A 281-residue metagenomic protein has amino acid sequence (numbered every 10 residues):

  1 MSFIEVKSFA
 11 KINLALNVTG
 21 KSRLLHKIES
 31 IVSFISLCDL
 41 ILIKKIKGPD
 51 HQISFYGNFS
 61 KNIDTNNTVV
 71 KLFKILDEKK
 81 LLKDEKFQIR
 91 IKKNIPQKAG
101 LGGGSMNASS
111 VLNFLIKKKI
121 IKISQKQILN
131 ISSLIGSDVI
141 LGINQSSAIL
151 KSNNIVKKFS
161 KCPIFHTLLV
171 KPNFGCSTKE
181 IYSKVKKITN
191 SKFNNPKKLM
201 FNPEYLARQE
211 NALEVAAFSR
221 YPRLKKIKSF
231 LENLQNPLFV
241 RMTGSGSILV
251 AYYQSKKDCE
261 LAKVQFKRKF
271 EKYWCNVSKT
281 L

Functional and structural regions predicted by a protein language model:
M1-A99, I116-Q127, P163, K171: ATP-binding N-lobe of GHMP and related small-molecule kinases
F9, K86, Q145, M242-S247: Short Gly/Ser/Thr- and Asp/Glu-enriched loop/turn motifs at secondary-structure junctions
L16, D39-I43, D138-G142, A148 (+1 more regions): Short beta-strand scaffold segments in enzyme catalytic cores
S30-V32, L129, V139, I155-S160: A generic local secondary-structure boundary/capping motif
V32-I35, S132, L231, F266: Hydrophobic C-terminal alpha-helix "anchor/cap" residues
H51-I53, G142-N144, A148-F239, Y252-K267 (+1 more regions): Conserved, helical-rich catalytic subdomain that frames metal- and/or nucleotide-binding sites in enzyme alpha/beta
R90-K117, F239-Y253: Glycine/serine-rich anion-binding loops at beta->alpha junctions that coordinate negatively charged ligand groups
L112-I149: Contiguous, small/hydrophobic- and glycine-enriched helical/loop subdomains that border and often "cap" functional
